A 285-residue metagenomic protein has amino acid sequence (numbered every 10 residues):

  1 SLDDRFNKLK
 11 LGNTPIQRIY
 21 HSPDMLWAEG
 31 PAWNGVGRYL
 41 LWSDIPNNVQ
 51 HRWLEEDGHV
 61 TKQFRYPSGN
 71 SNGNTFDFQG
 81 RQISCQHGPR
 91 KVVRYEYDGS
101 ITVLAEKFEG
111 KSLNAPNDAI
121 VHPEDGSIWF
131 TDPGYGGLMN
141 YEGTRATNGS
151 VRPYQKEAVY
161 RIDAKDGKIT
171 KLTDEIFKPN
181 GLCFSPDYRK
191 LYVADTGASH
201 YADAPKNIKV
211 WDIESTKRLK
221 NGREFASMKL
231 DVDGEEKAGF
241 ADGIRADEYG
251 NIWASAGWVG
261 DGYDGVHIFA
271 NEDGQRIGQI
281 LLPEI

Functional and structural regions predicted by a protein language model:
S1-P15: Blade/loop signatures of beta-propeller domains
Q17-Y20, T61-Y66, T102-E106, T170-D174 (+2 more regions): Beta-propeller fold detector
S22-Y39, Y66-Q86, K91, E109-I128 (+5 more regions): Beta-rich, blade/repeat-based domains predominating in secreted/periplasmic proteins but also intracellular
E29, G35-R65: Beta-propeller domains
D44, W53-E55, Y95-Y97, D163 (+2 more regions): Structural recognition of the beta-propeller blade-terminating site
I45-P46, H87-G88, G137-K156, H200-K206 (+1 more regions): Short, solvent-exposed loop/turn segments at conserved positions within beta-propeller repeat blades
V49-H51, K91-V93, E157-Y160, N207-K209 (+1 more regions): A short loop-to-beta-strand structural motif that recurs across blades of beta-propeller domains
V210-R218: Short loop/turn segments immediately following beta-strands, especially the blade-tip and inter-blade linker loops
